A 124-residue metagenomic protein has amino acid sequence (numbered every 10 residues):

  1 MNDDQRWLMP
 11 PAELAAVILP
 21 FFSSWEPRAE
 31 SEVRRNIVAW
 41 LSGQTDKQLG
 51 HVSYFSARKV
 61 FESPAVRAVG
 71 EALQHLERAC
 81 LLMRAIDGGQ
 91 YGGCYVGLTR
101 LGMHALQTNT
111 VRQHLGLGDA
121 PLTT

Functional and structural regions predicted by a protein language model:
M1-G43: Short alpha-helical segments that sit at the start of domains
D4, L8, P27, K59-V66 (+1 more regions): Short, charged/polar micro-motifs that form catalytic or ligand-binding hotspots
S24, R28, G43-K47, A79 (+2 more regions): Surface-exposed polar/charged interaction patches
N36-R67: Short helix-coil junctions and helix-kink-helix linkers
V60-A79, M83-R84: Short amphipathic alpha-helical interaction segments
I86-G93: Short, Lys/Arg-rich nucleic-acid/phosphate-binding segment
C94-V96, R100: Winged-helix/helix-turn-helix nucleic-acid-interaction surface
R100-T124: Short, amphipathic alpha-helical interaction segments positioned at domain boundaries
